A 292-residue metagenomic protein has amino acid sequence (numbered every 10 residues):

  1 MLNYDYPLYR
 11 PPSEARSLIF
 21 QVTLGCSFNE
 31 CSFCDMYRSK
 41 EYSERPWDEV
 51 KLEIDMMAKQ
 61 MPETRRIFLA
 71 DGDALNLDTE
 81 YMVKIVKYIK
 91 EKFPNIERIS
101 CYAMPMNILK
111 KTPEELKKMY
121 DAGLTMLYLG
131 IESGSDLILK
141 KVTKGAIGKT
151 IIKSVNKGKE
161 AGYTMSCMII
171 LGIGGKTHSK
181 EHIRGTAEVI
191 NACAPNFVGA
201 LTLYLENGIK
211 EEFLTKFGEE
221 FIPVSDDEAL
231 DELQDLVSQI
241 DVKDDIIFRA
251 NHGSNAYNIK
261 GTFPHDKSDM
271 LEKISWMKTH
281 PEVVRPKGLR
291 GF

Functional and structural regions predicted by a protein language model:
L2-E14, N191-F292: Auxiliary Fe-S-binding modules of radical SAM enzymes
Y4-E49: Canonical Radical SAM [4Fe-4S] cluster-binding loop centered on the CxxxCxxC motif and its immediate flanking residues
L18-F20, R65-I67, E97-C101, L127-L129 (+3 more regions): Hydrophobic faces of well-ordered beta-strands that scaffold small-molecule active sites in alpha/beta enzyme cores
C26, C34, V50, L69 (+5 more regions): Conserved, mostly hydrophobic/aromatic
V50, M82, T112, I151 (+3 more regions): Aromatic/hydrophobic pocket-lining residues that form the small-molecule binding cavity in soluble enzyme cores
A58-E160: Conserved SAM/AdoMet-binding glycine-rich loop
M106, G134-I138, G158-H182, L201-G208 (+1 more regions): Conserved strand-turn element in the central/C-terminal portion of the radical SAM core barrel that lines
E114-L116, G174-A192: Catalytic cores of alpha/beta
